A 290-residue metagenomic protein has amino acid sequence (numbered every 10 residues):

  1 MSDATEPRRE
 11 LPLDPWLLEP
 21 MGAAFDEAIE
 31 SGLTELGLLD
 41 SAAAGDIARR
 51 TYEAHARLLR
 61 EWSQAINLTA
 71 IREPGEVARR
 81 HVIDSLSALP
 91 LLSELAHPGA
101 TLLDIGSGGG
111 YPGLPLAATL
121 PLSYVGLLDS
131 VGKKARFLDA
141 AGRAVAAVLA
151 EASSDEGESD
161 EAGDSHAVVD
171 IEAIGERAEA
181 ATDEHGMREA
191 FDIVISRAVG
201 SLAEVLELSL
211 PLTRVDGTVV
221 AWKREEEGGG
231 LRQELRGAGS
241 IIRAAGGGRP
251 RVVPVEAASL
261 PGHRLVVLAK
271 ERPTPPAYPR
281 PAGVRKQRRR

Functional and structural regions predicted by a protein language model:
M1-S2, E172: Amphipathic alpha-helical "coupling" segments that flank catalytic cores
S2-P98, K133-R136, A140-A144, V148 (+1 more regions): Class I SAM-dependent transferase core
D26, Y52, A56, V82 (+3 more regions): A general structural signal for well-ordered alpha-helical segments in protein cores
P98-G108: Conserved class I S-adenosyl-L-methionine
G109-L122: Conserved SAM-binding loop of SAM-dependent methyltransferases across substrates and taxa, primarily the Class I
L122-G126, S130-R290: S-adenosylmethionine
